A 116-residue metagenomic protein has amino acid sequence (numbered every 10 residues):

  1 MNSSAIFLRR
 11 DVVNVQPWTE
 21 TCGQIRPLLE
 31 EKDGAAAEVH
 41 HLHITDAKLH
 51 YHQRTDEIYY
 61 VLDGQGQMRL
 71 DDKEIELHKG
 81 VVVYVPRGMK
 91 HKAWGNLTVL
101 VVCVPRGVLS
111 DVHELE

Functional and structural regions predicted by a protein language model:
M1-A5: Basic/polar N-terminal segments that are highly enriched at the extreme N-terminus, encompassing both cleavable
V13-L49, V102-P105, V112-L115: A short glycine-rich, His/Asp/Glu-containing loop-to-beta-strand
H41-T45, Q53-M68: Short, conserved beta-strand element in jelly-roll/cupin
Y51, M68-L70, V101-V102: Short hydrophobic/aromatic-rich beta-strand segments that constitute the beta-sheet cores of beta-sandwich/beta-barrel
H52-R54, G95-N96: Short glycine/proline-enriched turns and hinge-like loops at secondary-structure junctions
I58, Q65-Q67, E74, K90 (+1 more regions): Structural motif
D72-G88: Short acidic-glycine-tyrosine-enriched beta hairpin
R87-V112: Ligand-binding loop in jelly-roll beta-barrel domains
